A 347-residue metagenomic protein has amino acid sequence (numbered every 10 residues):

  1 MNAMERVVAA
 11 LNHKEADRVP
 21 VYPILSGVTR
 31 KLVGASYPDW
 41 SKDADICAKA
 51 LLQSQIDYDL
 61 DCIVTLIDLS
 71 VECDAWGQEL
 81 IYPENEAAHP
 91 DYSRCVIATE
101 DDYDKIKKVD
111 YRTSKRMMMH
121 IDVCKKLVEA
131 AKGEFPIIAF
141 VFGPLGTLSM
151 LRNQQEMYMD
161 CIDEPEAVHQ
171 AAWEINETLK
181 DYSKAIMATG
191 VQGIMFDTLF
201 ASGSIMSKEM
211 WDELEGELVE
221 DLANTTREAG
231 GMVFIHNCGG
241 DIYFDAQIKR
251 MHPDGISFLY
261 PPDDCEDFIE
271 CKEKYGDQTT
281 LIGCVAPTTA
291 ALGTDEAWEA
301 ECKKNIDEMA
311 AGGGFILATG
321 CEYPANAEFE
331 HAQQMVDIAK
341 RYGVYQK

Functional and structural regions predicted by a protein language model:
M1-T29, A35-W40, A50, D61 (+2 more regions): Active-site loop segments of alpha/beta catalytic cores
D45-A48: Loop-to-helix transition at the N-terminal end of transmembrane alpha-helices
L51-E79: Glycine-rich, N-terminal phosphate-binding loop and its surrounding beta-alpha-beta segment
V96-I106: Short, basic/glycine-rich phosphate-binding loops at helix/coil junctions that contact nucleotide phosphates
